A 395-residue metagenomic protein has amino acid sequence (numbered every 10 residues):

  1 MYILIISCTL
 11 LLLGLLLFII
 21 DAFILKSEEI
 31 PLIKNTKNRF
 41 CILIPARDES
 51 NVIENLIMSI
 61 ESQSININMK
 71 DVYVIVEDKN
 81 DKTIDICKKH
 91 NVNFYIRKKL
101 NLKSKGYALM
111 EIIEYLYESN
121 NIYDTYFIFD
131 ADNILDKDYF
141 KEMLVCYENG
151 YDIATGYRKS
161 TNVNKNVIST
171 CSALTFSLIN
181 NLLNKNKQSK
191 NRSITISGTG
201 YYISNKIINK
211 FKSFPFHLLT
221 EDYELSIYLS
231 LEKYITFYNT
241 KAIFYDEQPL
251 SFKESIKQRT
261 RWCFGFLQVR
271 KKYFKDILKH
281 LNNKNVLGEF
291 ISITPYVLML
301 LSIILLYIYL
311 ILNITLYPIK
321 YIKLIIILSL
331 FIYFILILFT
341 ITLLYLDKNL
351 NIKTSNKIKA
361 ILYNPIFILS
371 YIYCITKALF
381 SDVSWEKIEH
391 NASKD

Functional and structural regions predicted by a protein language model:
M1-M58: N-proximal low-complexity "stem/linker" segments adjacent to membrane-targeting elements
A22-E29, I33-K37, K275-G288, L316-D395: Juxtamembrane C-terminal module of membrane proteins
N38-C41, D71, E224: Cell-envelope/extracellular polymer assembly enzymes that use nucleotide-activated donors
E54, D81-K88, D138: Acidic helix N-cap motif at the loop->helix transition within catalytic regions of sugar-transfer enzymes
M58-M69: Short, acidic, metal-binding catalytic loop of nucleotide-sugar glycosyltransferases
V76-I84, K99-N101, I134: A conserved acidic beta->alpha catalytic loop
K82, F129-C146: Acidic donor-binding/catalytic loop of UDP-sugar-dependent glycosyltransferases, especially processive GT2
I96-K98, L102-L116, Y139-L219, T260-C263 (+2 more regions): Long helical/loop segments within the catalytic core of UDP-sugar-dependent glycosyltransferases, especially the large
